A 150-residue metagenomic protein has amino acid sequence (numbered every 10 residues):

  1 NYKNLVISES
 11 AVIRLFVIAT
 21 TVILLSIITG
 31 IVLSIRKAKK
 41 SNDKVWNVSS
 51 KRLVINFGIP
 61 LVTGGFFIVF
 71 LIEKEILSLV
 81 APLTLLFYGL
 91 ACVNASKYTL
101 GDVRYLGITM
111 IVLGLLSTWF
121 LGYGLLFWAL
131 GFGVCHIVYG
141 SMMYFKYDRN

Functional and structural regions predicted by a protein language model:
N1-G65, V69: Selected alpha-helical membrane-embedding segments in polytopic membrane proteins
E9-V17, E75-S78, P82, K97-G107 (+2 more regions): Membrane-water interface of alpha-helical transmembrane segments
F16, F57, F66-F70, F87 (+4 more regions): Phenylalanine-focused residue identity feature
T21-L25, T29, I59, T63 (+4 more regions): Lipid-exposed faces of alpha-helical membrane segments in multi-pass integral membrane proteins
K37-N42, L71-E75, K146-N150: Membrane-interfacial segments
K44-V103: Membrane-proximal helix-loop-helix units in multi-pass membrane proteins
A91-N150: Terminal transmembrane helical module of multi-pass membrane proteins
